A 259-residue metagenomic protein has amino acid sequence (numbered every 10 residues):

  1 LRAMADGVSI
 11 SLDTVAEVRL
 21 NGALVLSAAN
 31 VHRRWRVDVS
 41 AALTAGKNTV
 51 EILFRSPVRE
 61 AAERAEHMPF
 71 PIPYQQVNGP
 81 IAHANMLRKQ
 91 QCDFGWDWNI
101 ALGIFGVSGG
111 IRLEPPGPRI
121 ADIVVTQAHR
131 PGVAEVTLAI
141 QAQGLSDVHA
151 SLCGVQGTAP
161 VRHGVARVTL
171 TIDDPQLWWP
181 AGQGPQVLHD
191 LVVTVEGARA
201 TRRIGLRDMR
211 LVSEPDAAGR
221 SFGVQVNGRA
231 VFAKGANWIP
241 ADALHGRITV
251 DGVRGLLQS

Functional and structural regions predicted by a protein language model:
L1-S259: Secreted/periplasmic carbohydrate-active enzymes, especially glycoside hydrolases
